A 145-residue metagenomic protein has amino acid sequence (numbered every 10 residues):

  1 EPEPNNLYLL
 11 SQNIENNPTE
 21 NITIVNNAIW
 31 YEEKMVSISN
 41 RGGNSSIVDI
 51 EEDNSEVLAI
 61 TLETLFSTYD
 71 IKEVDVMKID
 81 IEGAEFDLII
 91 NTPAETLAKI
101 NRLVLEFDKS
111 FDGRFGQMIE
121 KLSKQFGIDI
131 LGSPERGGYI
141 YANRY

Functional and structural regions predicted by a protein language model:
E1-Y145: Phosphate/nucleotide-binding beta-alpha loop and adjacent structural elements of enzyme active sites
